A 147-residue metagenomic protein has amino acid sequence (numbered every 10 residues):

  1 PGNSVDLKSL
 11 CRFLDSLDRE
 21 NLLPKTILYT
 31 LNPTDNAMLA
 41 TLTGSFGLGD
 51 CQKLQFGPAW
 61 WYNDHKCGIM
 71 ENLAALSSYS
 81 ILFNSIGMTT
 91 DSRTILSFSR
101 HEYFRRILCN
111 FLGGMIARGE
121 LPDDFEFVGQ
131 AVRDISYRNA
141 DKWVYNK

Functional and structural regions predicted by a protein language model:
P1-K25, T34-Q52, G68-M88, F104-G113: Histidine/acidic residue-rich metal-binding segments in metalloenzymes
T26-L31, A59, L82-R100: Short acidic/histidine-rich active-site segments
P33-M38, N63-K66, T94-S97: Flexible loop/turn segments at secondary-structure boundaries
A37-A40, A59, A74-A75, A117 (+2 more regions): A sequence-composition feature that detects small, non-aromatic residues
Q52-D64, G87-T89, R118-Q130: A generic structural motif
L82-F83, R100-K147: Mid-to-C-terminal alpha-helical segments outside catalytic/metal-binding sites
